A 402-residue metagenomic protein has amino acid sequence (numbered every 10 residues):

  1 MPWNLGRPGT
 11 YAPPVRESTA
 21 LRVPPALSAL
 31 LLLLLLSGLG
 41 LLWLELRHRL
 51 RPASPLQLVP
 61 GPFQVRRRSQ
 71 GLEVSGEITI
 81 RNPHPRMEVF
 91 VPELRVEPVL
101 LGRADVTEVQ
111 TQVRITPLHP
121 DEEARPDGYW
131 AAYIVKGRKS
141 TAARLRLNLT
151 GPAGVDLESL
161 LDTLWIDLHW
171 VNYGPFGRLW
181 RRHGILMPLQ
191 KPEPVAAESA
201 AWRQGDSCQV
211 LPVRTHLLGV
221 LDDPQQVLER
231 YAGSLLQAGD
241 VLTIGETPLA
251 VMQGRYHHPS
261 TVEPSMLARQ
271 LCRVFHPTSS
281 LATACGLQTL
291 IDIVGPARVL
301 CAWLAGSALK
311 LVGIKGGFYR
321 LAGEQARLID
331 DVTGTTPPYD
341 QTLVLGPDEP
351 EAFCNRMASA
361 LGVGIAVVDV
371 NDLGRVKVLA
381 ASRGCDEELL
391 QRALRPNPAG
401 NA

Functional and structural regions predicted by a protein language model:
M1-V23: Short, strongly hydrophobic alpha-helical membrane anchors
P24-A402: N-terminal and secondary-structure boundary signal
